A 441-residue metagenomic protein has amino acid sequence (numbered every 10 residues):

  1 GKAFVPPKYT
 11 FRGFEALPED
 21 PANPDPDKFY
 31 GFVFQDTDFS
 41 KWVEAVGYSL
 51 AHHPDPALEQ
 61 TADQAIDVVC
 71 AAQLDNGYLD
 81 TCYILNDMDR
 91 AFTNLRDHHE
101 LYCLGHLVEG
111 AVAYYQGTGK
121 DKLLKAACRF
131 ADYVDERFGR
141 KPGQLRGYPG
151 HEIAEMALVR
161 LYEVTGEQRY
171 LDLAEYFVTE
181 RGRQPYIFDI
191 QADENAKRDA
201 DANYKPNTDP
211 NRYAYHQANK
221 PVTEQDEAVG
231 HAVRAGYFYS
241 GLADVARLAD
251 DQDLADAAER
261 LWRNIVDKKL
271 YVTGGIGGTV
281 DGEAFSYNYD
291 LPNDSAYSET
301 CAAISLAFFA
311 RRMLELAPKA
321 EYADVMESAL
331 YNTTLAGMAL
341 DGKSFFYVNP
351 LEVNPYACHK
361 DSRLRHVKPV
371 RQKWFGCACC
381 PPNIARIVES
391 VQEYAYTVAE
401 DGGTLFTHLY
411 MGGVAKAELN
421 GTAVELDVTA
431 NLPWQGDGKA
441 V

Functional and structural regions predicted by a protein language model:
G1-V441: Glycan-recognition and catalytic cores of secretory/periplasmic carbohydrate-active enzymes
